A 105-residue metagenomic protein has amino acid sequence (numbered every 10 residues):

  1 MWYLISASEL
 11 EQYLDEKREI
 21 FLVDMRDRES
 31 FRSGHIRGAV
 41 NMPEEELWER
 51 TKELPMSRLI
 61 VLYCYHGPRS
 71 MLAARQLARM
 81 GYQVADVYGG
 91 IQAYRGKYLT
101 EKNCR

Functional and structural regions predicted by a protein language model:
M1-F21, D27-L59, P68-R105: Rhodanese-like catalytic fold shared by cysteine-dependent sulfurtransferases and DSP/PTP-type phosphatases
Y63-C64: Short, surface-exposed ligand- or partner-binding patches at beta-edge/loop junctions that are enriched in aromatics
